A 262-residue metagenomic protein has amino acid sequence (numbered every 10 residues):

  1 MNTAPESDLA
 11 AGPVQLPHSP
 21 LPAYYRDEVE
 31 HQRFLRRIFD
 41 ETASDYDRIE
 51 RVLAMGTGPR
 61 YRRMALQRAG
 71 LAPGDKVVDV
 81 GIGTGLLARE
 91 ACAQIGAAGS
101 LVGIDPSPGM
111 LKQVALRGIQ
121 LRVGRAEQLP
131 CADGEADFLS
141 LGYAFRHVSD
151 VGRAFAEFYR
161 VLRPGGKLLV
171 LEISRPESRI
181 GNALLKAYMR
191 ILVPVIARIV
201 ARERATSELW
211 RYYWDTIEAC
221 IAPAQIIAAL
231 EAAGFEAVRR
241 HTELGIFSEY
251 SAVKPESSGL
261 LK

Functional and structural regions predicted by a protein language model:
E30, R175-A229: C-terminal alpha-helical "lid/dimerization" subdomain adjacent to the S-adenosyl-L-methionine
M55-P73, E90: Conserved alpha-helix/loop element of class I SAM-dependent methyltransferases that forms part of the SAM/SAH-binding
K76-L129: Class I SAM-dependent methyltransferase SAM/SAH-binding core
E127-L139: A short acidic, Gly/Pro-enriched loop at the edge of an enzyme's catalytic core that lines a small-molecule cofactor
D137-V151: A short SAM/SAH-binding and catalytic strip from SAM-dependent methyltransferases
G152-P164: A short glycine-rich, Lys/Arg-flanked "PGG" loop and its adjoining helix->strand segment in the class I
G166-I173: Conserved beta-strand signature within the Rossmann-like core of class I S-adenosyl-L-methionine
A233-K262: Core SAM-dependent methyltransferase catalytic element
